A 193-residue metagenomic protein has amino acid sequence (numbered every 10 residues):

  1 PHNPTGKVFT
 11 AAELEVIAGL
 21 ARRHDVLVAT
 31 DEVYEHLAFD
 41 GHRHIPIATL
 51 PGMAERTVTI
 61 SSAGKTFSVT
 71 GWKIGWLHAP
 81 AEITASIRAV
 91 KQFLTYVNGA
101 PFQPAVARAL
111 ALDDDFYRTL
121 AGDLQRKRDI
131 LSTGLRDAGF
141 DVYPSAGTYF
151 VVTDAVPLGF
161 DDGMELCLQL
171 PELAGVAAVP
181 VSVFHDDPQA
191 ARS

Functional and structural regions predicted by a protein language model:
P1-S193: PLP-dependent class I/II
